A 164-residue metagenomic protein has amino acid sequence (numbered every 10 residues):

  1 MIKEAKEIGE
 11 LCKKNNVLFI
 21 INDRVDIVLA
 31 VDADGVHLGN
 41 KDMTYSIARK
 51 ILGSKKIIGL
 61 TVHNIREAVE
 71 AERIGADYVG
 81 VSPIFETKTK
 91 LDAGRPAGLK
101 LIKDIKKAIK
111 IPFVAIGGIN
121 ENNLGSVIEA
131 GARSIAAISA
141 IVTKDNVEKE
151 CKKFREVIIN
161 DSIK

Functional and structural regions predicted by a protein language model:
I2-I21, N40-N64, D92-A115, N120-E121 (+1 more regions): Alpha-helix-loop-beta-strand connector modules within alpha/beta enzyme cores
G9-K14, R49, E72-G75, I128-G131: Acidic (Asp/Glu)-rich catalytic clusters
F19, G35, Y78, R133-I135: A short hydrophobic/small-residue beta-strand
V31-A33, L38, T61-K103, K107 (+1 more regions): Glycine/Thr-rich beta-alpha phosphate-binding loop at enzyme active sites
N40-I47, G80-A93, L124-F154: Glycine-rich phosphate-binding active-site loops on the catalytic face of alpha/beta enzymes
A68-A71, A76, A115, A132 (+1 more regions): Small-residue (primarily alanine) positions within well-ordered alpha-helices, especially packing/interaction faces
